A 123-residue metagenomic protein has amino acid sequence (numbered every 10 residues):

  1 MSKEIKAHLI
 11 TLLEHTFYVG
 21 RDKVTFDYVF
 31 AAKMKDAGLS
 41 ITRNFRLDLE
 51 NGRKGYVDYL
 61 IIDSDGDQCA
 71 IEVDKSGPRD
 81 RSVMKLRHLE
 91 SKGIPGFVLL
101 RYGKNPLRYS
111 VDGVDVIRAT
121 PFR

Functional and structural regions predicted by a protein language model:
M1-D48: Acidic-basic catalytic patches of nuclease active cores, encompassing PD-(D/E)XK and other metal-cofactor nuclease
T25, K54, R81-M84: Short, well-structured alpha-helical interface segments that form or flank functional binding sites
D36-A37, I62-S64, L89-G93: Alpha-helix C-cap/termination motif
T42, L60, I117: Residues in well-ordered beta-strands of folded domains
R43-L49, V57-D58, V83: Short secondary-structure capping micro-motifs at structural edges
N51-R53, G77: Solvent-exposed loop/turn segments connecting transmembrane beta-strands in outer-membrane beta-barrel proteins
K54-A70: Active-site beta-strand-loop-beta-strand hairpin of nuclease catalytic cores that positions key catalytic residues
Q68-A70, D74-F122: Catalytic cores of nucleic-acid endonucleases
